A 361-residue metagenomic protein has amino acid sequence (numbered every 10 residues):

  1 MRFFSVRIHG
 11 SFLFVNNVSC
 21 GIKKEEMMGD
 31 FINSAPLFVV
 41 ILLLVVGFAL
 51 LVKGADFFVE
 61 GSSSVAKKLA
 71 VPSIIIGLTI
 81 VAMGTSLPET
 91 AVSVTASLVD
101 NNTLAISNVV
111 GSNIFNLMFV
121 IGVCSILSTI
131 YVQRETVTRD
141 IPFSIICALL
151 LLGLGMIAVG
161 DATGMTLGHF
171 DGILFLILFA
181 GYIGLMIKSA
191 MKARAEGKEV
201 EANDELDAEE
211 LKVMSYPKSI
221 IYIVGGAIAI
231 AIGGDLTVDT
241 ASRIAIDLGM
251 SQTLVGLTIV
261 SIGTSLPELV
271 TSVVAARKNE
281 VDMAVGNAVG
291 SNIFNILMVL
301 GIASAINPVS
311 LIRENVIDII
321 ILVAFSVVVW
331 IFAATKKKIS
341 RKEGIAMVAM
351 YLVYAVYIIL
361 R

Functional and structural regions predicted by a protein language model:
R2-S5, H9-R361: Hydrophobic alpha-helical segments, chiefly the membrane-spanning helices and signal/signal-anchor peptides
